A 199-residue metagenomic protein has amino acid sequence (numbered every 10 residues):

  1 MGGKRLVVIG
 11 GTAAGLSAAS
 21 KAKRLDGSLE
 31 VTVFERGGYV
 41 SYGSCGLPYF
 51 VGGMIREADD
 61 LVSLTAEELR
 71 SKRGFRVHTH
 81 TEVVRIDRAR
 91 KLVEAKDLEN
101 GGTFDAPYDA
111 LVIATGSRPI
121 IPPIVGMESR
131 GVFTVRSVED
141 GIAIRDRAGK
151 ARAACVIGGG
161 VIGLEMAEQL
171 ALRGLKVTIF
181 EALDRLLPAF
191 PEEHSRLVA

Functional and structural regions predicted by a protein language model:
M1-I9, V62, E67-C155: FAD-binding core/adjacent interface of flavoenzyme oxidoreductases
G2-H78, Q169-E193: Beta1-alpha1 glycine-rich phosphate/pyrophosphate-binding loop at the start of Rossmann-like nucleotide-binding domains
G10-G15, G116, G158-G163: Conserved phosphate-binding and hydrolysis motifs of nucleotide-dependent enzymes
A18-A19, G43, R88, P122-I124 (+1 more regions): Short glycine-/acidic-enriched loop or helix-start segments at secondary-structure transitions that form or flank
K21-G27, G43, K96-F104, C155-G160: Short, mixed-charge, low-aromatic patches
V33-G37, G46, V84, G126-M127 (+1 more regions): Residue-level detector of alpha-helical recognition elements and their boundaries
R130-A199: Predominantly flavin-linked oxidoreductase catalytic cores and closely associated redox partners
